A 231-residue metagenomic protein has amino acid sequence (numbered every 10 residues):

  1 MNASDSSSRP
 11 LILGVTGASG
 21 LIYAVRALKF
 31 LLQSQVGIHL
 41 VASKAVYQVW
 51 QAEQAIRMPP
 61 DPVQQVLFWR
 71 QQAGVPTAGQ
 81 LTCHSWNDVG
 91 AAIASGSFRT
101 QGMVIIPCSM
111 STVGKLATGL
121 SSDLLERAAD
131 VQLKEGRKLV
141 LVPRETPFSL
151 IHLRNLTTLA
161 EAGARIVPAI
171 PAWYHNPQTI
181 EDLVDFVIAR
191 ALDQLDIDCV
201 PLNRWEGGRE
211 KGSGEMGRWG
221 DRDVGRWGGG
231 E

Functional and structural regions predicted by a protein language model:
M1-L139, P147-E210: A cross-family phosphate/adenosyl-ligand binding-site feature
R209-E231: Short, C-terminally biased terminal segments at protein or domain edges
